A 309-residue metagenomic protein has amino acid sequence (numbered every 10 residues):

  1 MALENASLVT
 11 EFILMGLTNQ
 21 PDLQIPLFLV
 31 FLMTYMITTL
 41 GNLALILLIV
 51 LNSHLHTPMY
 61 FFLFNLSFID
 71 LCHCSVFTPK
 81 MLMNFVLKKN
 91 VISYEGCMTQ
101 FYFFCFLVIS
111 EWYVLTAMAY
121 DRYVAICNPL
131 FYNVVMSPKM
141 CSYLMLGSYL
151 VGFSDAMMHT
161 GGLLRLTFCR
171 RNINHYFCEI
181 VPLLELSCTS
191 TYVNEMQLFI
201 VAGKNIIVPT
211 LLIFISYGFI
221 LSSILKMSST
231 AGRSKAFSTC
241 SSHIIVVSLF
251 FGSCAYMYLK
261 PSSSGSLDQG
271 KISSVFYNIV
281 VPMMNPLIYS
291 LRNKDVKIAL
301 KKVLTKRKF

Functional and structural regions predicted by a protein language model:
M1-F309: Transmembrane helical core of 7TM receptor-like proteins
